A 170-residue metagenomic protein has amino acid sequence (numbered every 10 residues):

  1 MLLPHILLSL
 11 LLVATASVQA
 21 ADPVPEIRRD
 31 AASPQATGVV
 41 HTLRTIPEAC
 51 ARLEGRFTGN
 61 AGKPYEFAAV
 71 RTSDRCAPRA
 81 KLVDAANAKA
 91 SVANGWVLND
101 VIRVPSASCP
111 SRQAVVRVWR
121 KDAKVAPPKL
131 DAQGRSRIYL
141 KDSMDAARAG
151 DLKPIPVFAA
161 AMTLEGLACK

Functional and structural regions predicted by a protein language model:
L2-S9: Sec-dependent signal peptide recognition, specifically the positively charged N-region followed immediately by
L10-Q19: Hydrophobic h-region of N-terminal signal peptides that target proteins for export in Gram-negative bacteria
D22-K170: Ser/Thr-rich low-complexity repeats and stalk/linker segments
